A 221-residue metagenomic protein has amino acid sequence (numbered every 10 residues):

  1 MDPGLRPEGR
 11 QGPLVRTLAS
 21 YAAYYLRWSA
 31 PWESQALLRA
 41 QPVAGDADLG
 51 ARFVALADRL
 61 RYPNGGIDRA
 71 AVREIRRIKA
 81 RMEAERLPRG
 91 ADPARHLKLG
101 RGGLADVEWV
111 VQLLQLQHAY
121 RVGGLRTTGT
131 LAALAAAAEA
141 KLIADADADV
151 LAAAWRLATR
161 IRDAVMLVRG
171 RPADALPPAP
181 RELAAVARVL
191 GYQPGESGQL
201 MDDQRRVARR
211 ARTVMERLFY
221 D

Functional and structural regions predicted by a protein language model:
M1-D221: A nucleotide- and high-energy phosphate-metabolite-utilizing enzyme signature
